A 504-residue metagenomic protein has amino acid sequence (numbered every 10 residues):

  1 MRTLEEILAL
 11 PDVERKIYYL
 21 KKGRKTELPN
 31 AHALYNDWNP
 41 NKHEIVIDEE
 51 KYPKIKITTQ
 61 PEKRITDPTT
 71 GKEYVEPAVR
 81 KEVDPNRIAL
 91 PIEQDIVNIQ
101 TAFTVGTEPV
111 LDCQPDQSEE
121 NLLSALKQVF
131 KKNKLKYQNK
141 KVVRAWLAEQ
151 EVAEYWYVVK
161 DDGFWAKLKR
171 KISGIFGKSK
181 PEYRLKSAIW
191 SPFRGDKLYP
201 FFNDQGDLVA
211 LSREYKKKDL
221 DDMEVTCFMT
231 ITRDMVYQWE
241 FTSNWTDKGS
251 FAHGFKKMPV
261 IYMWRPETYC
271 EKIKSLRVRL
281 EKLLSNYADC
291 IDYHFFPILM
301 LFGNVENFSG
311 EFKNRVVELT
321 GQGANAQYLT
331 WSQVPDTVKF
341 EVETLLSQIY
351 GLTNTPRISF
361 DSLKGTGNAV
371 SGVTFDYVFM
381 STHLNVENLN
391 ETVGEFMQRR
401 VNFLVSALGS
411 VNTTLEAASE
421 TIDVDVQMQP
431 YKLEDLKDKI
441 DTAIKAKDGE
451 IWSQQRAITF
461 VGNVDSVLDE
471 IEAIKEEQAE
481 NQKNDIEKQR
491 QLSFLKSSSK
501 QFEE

Functional and structural regions predicted by a protein language model:
M1-Y183, E503-E504: Extended, helix-rich architectural segments
T3, A9-V13, E27, A31 (+9 more regions): Alpha-helical structural motif
S118-L122, K131-N139, W146, K272 (+5 more regions): Short amphipathic alpha-helical segments
Q138-V142, Q333-P335, S381-N385: Short secondary-structure capping micro-motifs at structural edges
K140-M263: Extended, regular secondary-structure scaffolds
S243-Y377: Extended, charged amphipathic alpha-helical segments
V305, V316-Q322, T337, T344 (+1 more regions): C-terminal helix-loop subdomains that flank or include functional centers
